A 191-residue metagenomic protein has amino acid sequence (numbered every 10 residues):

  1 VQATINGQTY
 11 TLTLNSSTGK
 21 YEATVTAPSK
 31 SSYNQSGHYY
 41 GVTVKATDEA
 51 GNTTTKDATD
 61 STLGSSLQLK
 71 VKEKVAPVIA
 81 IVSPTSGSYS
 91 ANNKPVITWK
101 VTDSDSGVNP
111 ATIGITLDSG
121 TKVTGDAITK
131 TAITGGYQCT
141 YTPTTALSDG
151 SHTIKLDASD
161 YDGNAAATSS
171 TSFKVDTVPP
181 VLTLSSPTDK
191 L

Functional and structural regions predicted by a protein language model:
V1-G7, D103-L117: Solvent-exposed loop/turn segments flanking beta-strands in beta-repeat/beta-sandwich domains
S16-S29, T131-Y141: Aromatic sugar-binding surface patches on proteins that engage polysaccharides or sugar-phosphate polymers
A27-Y39, T144-S151: Surface-exposed, short loops/turns at beta-strand junctions within beta-sandwich domains
T47-D57, S159-N164: Short, solvent-exposed loop/turn segments at the edges of extracellular beta-sandwich modules
D48, D60-A80, S170-T183: Flexible, low-complexity linkers/stalks enriched in Thr/Pro that connect modular domains
D48, E73, W99-G107, D160: Extracellular acidic, Ser/Thr/Pro-rich low-complexity tracts
G87-N93, D189-L191: Short, solvent-exposed loop/linker segments at the N-terminal edge of repeated beta-sheet extracellular domains
